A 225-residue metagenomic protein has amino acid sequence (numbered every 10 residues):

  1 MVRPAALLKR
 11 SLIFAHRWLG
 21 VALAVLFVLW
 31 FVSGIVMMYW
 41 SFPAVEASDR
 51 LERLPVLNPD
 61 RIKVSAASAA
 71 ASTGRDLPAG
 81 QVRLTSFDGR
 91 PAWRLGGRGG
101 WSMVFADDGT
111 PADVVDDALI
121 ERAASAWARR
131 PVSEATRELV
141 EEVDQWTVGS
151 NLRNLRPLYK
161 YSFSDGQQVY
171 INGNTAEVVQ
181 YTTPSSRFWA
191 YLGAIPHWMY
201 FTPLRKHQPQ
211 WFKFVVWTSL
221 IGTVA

Functional and structural regions predicted by a protein language model:
M1-A225: Conserved histidines in hydrophobic membrane contexts and catalytic metal-binding motifs
